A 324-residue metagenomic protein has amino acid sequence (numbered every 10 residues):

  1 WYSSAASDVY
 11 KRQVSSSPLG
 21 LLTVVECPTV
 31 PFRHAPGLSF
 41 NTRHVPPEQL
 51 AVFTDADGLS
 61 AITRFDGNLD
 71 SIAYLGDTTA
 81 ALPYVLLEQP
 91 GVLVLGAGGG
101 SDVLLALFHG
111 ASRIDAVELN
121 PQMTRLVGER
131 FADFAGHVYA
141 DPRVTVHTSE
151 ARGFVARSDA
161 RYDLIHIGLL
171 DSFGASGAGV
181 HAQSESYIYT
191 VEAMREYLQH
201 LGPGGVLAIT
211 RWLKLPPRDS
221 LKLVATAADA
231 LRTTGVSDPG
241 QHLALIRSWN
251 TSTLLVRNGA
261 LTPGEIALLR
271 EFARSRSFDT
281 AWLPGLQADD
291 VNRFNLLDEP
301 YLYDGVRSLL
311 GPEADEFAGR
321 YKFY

Functional and structural regions predicted by a protein language model:
W1-A6, Y10: Single conserved hydrophobic/aromatic residue that forms the stacking wall/gate of nucleotide- or nucleobase-binding
V30-A35, L59-T63, G264: Short, solvent-exposed loop/turn elements at domain surfaces
N41-V224, A228-A230: The AdoMet/dcAdoMet-binding core of the Class I SAM-like
T145-H147, A244-I246, A281: General small-molecule cofactor/ligand-binding pocket signal
G235-W249: Conserved S-adenosyl-L-methionine
P239, T251-R293, P300-D304: Flexible, glycine-/basic-rich loop-and-beta segments that form/coincide with the SAM-dependent methyltransferase
F317-Y324: Extended, hydrophilic extramembrane loops/domains of integral membrane proteins
